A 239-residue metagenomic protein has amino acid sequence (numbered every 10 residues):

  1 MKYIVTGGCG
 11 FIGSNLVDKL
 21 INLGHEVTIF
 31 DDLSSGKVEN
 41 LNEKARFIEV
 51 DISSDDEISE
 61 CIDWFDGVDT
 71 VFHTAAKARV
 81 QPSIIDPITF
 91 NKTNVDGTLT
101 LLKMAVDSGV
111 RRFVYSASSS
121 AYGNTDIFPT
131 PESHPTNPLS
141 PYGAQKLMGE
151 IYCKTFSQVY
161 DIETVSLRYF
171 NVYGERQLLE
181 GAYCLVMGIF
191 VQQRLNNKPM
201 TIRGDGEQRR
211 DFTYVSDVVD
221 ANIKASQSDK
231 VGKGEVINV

Functional and structural regions predicted by a protein language model:
M1-V172, S216-V219, S226: N-terminal Rossmann-like NAD(P)+-binding domain of SDR-like oxidoreductases, especially those catalyzing
L33, G206-R209: Short donor-sugar binding/catalytic loops of nucleotide-sugar-dependent glycosyltransferases, especially enzymes
N42, V110, D161, N197-P199 (+2 more regions): A structure-centric signal for secondary-structure junctions around beta-strands
T93-D96, L185, I189: A general alpha-helical scaffold signature found inside nucleotide-binding enzyme cores
L147, V172-G188, N196-K198, R203 (+3 more regions): Glycine/proline-rich active-site loop of Rossmann-fold NAD(P)-dependent oxidoreductases
F156, F190, R194: Short amphipathic helix/loop within the catalytic HATPase_c
